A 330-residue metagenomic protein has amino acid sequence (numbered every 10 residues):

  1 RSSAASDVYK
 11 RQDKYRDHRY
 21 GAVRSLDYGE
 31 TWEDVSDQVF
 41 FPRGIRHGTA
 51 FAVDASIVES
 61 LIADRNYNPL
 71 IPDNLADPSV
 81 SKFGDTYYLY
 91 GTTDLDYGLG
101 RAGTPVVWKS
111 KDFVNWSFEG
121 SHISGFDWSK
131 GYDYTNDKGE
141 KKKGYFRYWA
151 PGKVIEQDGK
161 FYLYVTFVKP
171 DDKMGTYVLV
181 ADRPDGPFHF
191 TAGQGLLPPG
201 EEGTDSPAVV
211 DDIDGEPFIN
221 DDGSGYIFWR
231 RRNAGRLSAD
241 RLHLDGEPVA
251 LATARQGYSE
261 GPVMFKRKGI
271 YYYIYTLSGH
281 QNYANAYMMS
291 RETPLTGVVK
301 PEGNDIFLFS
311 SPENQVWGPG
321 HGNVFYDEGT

Functional and structural regions predicted by a protein language model:
R1-T330: Carbohydrate-active catalytic/glycan-binding domains of CAZyme proteins, especially the secreted or lumenal ectodomains
